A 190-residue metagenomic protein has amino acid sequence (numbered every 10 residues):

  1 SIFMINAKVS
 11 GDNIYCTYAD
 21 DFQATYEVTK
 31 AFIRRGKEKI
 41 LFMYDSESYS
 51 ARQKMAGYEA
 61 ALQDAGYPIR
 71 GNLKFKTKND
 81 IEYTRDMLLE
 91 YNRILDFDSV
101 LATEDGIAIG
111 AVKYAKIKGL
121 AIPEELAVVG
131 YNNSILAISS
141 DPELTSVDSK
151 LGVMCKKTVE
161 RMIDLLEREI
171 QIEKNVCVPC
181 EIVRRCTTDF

Functional and structural regions predicted by a protein language model:
S1-Q23, E27, G106, N132-L144: Flexible loop/hinge segments that line or gate small-molecule binding clefts
I2-M4, I14-C16, F42, N72-K74 (+3 more regions): Conserved beta-strand scaffold positions in the cores of enzyme catalytic domains, especially in NTP/NDP-utilizing
N6, Y18, Y44, K76 (+2 more regions): Short beta-strand/turn micro-motifs composed of small residues that flank or help shape donor/cofactor-binding pockets
N13-I14, I33, R52-Q53, G110-V112 (+1 more regions): Short glycine-/acidic-enriched loop or helix-start segments at secondary-structure transitions that form or flank
T17-F42, R52, D80-L89, A108 (+1 more regions): Hydrophobic alpha-helical segments within soluble ligand-binding/sensing domains
Y26-Y67, K174-T187: An alpha-beta-alpha
S46, N72-E82: Short beta->alpha junction loops
I69-R70, L88-F190: Flexible loop/turn connectors
